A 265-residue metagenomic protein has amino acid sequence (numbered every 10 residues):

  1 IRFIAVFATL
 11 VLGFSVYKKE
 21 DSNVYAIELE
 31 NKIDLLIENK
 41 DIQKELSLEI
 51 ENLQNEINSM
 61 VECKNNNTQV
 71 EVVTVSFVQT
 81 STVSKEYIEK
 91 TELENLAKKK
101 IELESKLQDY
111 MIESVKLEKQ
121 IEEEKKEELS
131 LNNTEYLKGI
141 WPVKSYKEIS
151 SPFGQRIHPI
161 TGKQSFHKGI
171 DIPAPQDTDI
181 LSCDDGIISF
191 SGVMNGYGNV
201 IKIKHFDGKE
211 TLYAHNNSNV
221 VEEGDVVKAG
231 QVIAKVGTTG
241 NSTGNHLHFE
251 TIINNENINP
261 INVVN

Functional and structural regions predicted by a protein language model:
I1-A26, L212, E250, I261: Gram-positive cell-envelope targeting signals
T9, T68, T74, T80-T82 (+8 more regions): Residue-identity detector for threonine
K19-W141: Non-catalytic extracellular/periplasmic "stalk" and linker regions immediately N-terminal to catalytic or recognition
I140-N265: Catalytic cores of peptidoglycan-degrading enzymes
